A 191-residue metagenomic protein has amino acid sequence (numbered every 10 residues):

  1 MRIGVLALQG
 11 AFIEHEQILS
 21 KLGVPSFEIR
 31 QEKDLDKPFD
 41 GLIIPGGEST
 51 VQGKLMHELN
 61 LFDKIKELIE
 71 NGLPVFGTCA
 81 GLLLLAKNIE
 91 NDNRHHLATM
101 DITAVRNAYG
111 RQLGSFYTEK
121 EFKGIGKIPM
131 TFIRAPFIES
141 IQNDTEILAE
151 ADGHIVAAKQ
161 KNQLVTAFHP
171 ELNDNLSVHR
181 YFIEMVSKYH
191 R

Functional and structural regions predicted by a protein language model:
M1-E58, D63-L68, L176-R180, E184-R191: N-terminal beta1-alpha1 cap of cysteine-dependent amidohydrolase-like domains
L8, T78-A80, M100, R134 (+1 more regions): A secondary-structure boundary/capping signal
S26-F27, V75, Q163: Hydrophobic anchor at the start of a short beta-strand that flanks the dinucleotide cofactor-binding loop
L35-P38, E70, I141, K159-Q160: Flexible, charged surface loops at secondary-structure boundaries
I43-I44, G77, T166: Redox-cofactor binding/interface segments in oxidoreductases and associated redox assembly factors
S49-K120: Cysteine-nucleophile active-site neighborhood
R106-R191: Amide-donor transfer/coupling interface in amidating biosynthetic enzymes
